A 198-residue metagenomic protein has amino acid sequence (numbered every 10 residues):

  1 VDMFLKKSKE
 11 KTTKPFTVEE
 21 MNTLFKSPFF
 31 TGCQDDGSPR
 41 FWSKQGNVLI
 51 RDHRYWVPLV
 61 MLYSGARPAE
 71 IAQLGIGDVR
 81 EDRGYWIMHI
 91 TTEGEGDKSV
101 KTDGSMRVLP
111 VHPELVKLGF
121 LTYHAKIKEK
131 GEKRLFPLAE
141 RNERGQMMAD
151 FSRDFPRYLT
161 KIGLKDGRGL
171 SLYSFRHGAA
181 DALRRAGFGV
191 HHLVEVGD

Functional and structural regions predicted by a protein language model:
D2-A72, D82-G84, G104-S105: Basic, Lys/Arg- and aromatic-enriched nucleic-acid-binding interface segment
K7, P15, R141-N142, G197-D198: Catalytic-site neighborhood detector that most strongly recognizes the C-terminal catalytic loop/helix of tyrosine
T12, K44-I50, G96-M106, P110 (+2 more regions): Short, contiguous acidic/charged loop-to-helix segments that flank catalytic cores in large enzymes
M21, K26-F29, D36, E93-E95 (+1 more regions): Active-site/catalytic core of tyrosine-dependent DNA strand-transfer enzymes
W56-L59, Y63, A69-E70, D154-R157 (+1 more regions): C-terminal catalytic core of tyrosine-transesterase DNA break-rejoin enzymes
E70-Q73, H89, P110, H192: Structured core elements
G77-D82, W86-H89, E93-G94, K128 (+2 more regions): Active/binding-pocket-proximal capping segment
D78-Y85, K165-G169, A186-D198: Short, polar N-cap/turn motifs at the start of nucleic acid-interacting alpha helices
